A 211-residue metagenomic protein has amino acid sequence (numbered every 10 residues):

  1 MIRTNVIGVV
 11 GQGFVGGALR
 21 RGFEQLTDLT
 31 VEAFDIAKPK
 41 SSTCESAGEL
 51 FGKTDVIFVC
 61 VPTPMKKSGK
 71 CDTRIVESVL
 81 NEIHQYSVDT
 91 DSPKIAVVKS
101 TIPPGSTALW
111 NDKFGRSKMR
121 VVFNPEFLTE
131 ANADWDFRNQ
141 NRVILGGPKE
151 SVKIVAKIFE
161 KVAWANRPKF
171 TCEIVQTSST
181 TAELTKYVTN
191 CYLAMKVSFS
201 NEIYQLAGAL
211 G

Functional and structural regions predicted by a protein language model:
M1-G52: NAD(P)+-binding Rossmann beta1-loop-alpha1 motif at the extreme N-terminus of oxidoreductases
T4-N5, K94, N141: Nucleotide donor/acceptor-binding cores
V15, T101-G105, L193: Gly/Ser/Thr-rich loops at beta-strand to alpha-helix junctions that form or flank small-molecule/cofactor-binding
D28-T30, P93, K118, T171: A generic structural signal for alpha->beta connector loops
I36, K99-T101, G146-K149: Structural motif
V56, P64-N132: Rossmann-like NAD(P)(H) cofactor-binding subdomain of soluble oxidoreductases
F58-C60, I144: Structural motif
L109-N124, L128-T129, A133-G211: Internal alpha-helical scaffold of NAD(P)-dependent oxidoreductase catalytic cores
